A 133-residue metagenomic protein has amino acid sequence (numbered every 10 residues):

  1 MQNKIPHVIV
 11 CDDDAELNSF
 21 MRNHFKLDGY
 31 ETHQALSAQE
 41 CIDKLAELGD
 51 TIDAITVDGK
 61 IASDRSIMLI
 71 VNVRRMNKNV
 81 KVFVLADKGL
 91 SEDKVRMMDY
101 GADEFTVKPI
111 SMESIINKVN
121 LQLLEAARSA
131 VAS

Functional and structural regions predicted by a protein language model:
A15-Q34: Two-component/phosphorelay signaling modules centered on CheY-like receiver
Q34-A54: Acidic, metal-coordinating helix/loop segments flanking the phosphotransfer/catalytic sites of two-component signaling
E40, A62, K88-E92: Negatively charged, flexible loop motifs adjacent to catalytic sites in prokaryotic signal transduction proteins
A46-D50, V73-N79, Y100, L121: Conserved phosphotransfer cores of two-component systems
I52, T56-V73: Conserved phosphotransfer microenvironments
M68, G89-F105: Alpha4 helix (beta4-alpha4-beta5 surface) of REC/receiver domains from two-component response regulators
E92, I110-V119, A127: C-terminal output helix
